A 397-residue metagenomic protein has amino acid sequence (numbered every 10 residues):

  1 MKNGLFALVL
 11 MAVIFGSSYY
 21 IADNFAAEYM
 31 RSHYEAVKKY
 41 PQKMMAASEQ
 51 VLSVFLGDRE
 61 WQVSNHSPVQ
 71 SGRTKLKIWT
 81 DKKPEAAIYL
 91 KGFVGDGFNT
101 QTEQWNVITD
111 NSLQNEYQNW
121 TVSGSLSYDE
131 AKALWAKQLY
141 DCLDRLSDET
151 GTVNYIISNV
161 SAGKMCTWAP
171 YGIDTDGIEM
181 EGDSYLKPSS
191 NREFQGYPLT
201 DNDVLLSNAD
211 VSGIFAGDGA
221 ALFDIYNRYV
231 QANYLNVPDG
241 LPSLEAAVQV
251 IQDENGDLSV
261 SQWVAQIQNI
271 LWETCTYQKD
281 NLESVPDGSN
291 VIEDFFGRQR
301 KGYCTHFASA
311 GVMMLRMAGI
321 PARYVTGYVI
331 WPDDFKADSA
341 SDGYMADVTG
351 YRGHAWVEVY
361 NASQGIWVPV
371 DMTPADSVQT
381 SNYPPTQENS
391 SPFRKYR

Functional and structural regions predicted by a protein language model:
M1-R397: Helix-boundary/low-complexity linker signature
